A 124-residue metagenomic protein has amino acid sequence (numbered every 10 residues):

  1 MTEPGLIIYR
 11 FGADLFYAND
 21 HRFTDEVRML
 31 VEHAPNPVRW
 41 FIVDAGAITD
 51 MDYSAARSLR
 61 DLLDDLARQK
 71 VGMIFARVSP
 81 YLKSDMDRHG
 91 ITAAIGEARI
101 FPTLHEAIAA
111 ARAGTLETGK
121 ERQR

Functional and structural regions predicted by a protein language model:
M1-R124: Structured cytosolic domains appended to multi-pass membrane proteins
